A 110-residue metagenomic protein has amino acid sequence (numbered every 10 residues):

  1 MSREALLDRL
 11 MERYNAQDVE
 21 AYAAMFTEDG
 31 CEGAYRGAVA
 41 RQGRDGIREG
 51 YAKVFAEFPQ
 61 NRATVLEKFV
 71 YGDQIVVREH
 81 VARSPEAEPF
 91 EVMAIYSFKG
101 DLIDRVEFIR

Functional and structural regions predicted by a protein language model:
M1-E28: Short, low-complexity N-terminal intrinsically disordered segments enriched in polar/charged residues
R3-E4, R36, R78-E79: A short, structure-level motif marking secondary-structure boundaries and short turns
L10, Y22-A23, G30, G43 (+3 more regions): Hydrophobic pocket/interface hotspot
R13, G33-R36, A82: Alpha-helix C-capping/helix-to-loop hinge sites
E20-K68: A solvent-exposed, acidic/Ser-Thr-rich amphipathic alpha-helical stretch
R48-R110: A beta-strand edge to alpha-helix "cap/lid" segment located at domain peripheries
